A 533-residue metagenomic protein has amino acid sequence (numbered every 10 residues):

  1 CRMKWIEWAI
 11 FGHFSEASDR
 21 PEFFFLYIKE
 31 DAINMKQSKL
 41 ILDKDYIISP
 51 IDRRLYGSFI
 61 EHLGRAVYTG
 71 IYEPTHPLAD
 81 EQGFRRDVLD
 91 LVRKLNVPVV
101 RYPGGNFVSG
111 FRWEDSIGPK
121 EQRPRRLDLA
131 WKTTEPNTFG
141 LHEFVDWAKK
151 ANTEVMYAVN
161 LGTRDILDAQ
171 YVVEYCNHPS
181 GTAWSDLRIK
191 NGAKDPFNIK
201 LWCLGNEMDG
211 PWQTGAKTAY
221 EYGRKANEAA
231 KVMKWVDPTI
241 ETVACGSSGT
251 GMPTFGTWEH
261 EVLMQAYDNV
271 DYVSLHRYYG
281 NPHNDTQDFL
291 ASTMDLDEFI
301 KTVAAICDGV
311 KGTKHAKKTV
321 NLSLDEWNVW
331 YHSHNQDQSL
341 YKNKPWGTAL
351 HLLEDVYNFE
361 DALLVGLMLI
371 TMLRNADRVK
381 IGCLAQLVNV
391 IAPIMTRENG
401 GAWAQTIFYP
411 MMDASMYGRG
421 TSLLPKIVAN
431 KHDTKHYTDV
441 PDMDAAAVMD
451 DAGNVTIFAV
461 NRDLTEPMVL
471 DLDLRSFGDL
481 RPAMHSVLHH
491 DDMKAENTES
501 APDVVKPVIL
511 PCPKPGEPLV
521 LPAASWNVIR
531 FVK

Functional and structural regions predicted by a protein language model:
W5-W8: Tryptophan (W) side chains
E16-E22, A148: Long, compositionally biased, helix-prone stretches
E22-N34: Short, Lys/Arg-enriched N-terminal segments with co-localized hydrophobic residues within the first ~10-30 amino acids
D31-W258, L263-Y272, L296-D297, K301-N335 (+2 more regions): Non-catalytic accessory regions flanking glycosidase/transglycosidase catalytic cores in CAZymes
H276-A291: Active-site His/acidic residue clusters
